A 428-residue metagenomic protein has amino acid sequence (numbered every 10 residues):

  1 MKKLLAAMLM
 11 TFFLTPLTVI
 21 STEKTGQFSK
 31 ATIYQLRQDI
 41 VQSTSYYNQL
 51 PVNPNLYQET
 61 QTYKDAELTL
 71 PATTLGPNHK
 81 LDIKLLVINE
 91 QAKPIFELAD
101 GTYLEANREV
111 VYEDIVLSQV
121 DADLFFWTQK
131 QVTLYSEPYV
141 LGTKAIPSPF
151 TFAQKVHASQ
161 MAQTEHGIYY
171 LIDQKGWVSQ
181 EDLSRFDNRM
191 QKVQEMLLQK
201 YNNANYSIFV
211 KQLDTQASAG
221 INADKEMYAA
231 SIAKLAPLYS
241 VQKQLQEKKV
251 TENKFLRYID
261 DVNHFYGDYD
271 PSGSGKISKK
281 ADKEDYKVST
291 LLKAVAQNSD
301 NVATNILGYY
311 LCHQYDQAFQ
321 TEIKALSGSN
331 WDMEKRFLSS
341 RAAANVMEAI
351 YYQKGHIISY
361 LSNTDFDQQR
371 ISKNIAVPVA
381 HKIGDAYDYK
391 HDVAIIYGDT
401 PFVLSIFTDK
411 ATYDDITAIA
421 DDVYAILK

Functional and structural regions predicted by a protein language model:
K2-K3, A7, T15-I33, Q154-K155 (+7 more regions): Structured C-terminal helix/loop/strand segments within mature extracytoplasmic catalytic/sensor domains
K2-L5, T18-K64, T74-L75, Q91-P94 (+2 more regions): SH3-family beta-barrel domains
G26-D39, L68-E109, F152-E181: SH3/SH3-like beta-barrel superfamily modules
T44-Y46, L50, R108-K130, P138-Y139 (+2 more regions): Intrinsically disordered, low-complexity Ser/Thr-rich linker and spacer segments in cell-wall-related proteins
S179-E226, A296: Beta-lactamase-like hydrolase cores
N188-M190, D260, H264-Q353: Active-site-adjacent helix/loop patches that line small-molecule binding or acyl-intermediate pockets
Q216, Y228-I259, V295, L404: Active-site SXXK
L361-A386: Short Gly/Thr-rich strand-loop-strand
